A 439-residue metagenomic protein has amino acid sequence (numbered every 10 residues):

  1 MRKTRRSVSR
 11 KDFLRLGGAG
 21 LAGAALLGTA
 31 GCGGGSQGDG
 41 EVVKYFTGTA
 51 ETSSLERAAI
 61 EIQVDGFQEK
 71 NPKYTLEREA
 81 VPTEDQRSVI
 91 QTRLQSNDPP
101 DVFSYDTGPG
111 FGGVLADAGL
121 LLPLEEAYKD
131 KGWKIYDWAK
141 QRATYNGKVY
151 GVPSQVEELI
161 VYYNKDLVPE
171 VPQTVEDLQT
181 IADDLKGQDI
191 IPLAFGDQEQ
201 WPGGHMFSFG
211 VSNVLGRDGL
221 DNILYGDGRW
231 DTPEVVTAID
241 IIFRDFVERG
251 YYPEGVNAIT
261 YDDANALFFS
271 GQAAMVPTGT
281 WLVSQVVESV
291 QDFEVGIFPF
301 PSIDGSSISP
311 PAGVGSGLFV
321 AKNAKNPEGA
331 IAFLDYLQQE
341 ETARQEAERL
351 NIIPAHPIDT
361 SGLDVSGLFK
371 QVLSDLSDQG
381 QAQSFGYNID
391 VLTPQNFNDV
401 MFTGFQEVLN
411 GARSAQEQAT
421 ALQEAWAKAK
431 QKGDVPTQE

Functional and structural regions predicted by a protein language model:
R2, R6, A382-E439: Conserved C-terminal helix/tail region of periplasmic/extracytoplasmic solute-binding proteins
R2-F111, E417, E424-E439: Conserved N-terminal structural module of periplasmic/extracytoplasmic solute-binding proteins
G48-A50, I62-V64, Q68, I241-G329: Extracytoplasmic/periplasmic substrate-binding proteins
R93, P100-D101, K131-Y163, I191-A194 (+2 more regions): A structural signal for short loop-to-beta-strand junctions that line the ligand-binding cleft of periplasmic/secreted
T107-L159, D177-Q179, M206, G296 (+1 more regions): Hinge/lid segment of periplasmic solute-binding proteins
L120, W281-E288, S316-Q395: Mature extracytoplasmic/periplasmic domains
Y150-P153, L159, Q179-D231, A273: Extracytoplasmic/periplasmic solute-binding protein
A182, Y225-V256: Glycine-centered hinge/linker elements that transmit conformational signals in sensory and ligand-binding systems
